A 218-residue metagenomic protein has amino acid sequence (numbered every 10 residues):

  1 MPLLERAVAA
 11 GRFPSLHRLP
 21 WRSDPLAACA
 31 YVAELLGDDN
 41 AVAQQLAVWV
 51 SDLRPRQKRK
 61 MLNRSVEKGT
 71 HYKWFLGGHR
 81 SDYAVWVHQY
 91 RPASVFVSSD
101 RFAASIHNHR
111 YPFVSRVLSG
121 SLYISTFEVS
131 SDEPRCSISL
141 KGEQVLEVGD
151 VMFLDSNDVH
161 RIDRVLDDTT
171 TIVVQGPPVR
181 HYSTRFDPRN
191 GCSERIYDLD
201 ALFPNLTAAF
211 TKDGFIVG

Functional and structural regions predicted by a protein language model:
M1-Q89: A short, N-terminal "cap"/entry segment at the start of jelly-roll beta-barrel domains of the cupin/DSBH fold
Q57, V87-H109, V145, D155-N157: Conserved short histidine dyad/triad with adjacent acidic residue
S81-Y83, P92-F96, S121: Short, charged/polar surface micro-motifs in flexible loops or helix N-caps
W86-H88, S98-D100, S125-S137, D163-V165 (+1 more regions): A short secondary-structure junction signal
N108-I124: Short, conserved beta-strand element in jelly-roll/cupin
E128-R164: Short acidic-glycine-tyrosine-enriched beta hairpin
L166-T184: A short hydrophobic beta-strand segment most commonly corresponding to one strand of the jelly-roll/cupin
N190-G218: Long hydrophobic alpha-helical segments typical of transmembrane helices together with their membrane-interfacial
